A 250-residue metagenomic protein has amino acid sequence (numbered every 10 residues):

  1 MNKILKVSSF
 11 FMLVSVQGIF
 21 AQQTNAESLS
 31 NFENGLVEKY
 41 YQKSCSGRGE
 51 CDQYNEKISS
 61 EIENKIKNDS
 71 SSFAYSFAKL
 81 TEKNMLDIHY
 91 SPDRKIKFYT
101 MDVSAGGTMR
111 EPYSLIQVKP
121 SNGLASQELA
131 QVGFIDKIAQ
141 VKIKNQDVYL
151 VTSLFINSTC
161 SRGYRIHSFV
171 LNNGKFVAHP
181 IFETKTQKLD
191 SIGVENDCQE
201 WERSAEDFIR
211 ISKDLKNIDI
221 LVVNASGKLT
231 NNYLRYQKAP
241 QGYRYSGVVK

Functional and structural regions predicted by a protein language model:
M1-F32: Bacterial Sec-dependent N-terminal signal peptides
Q23-K95: Start-of-domain marker
E63-F77, Y113-L129, V170-P180: Surface-exposed loop/turn elements that mediate protein-protein interactions on large endomembrane-trafficking
K83-S104, D147-F155: Exposed beta-strand-loop-beta-strand "reactive/processing" segments of non-cytosolic proteins
K95-V141: Short N-terminal edge-element motif at the start of the domain
F134-K144, S153-N157, R162-R165, F176-P240: Short aromatic loop motif centered on NTY/YTY
Q241-K250: Short, low-complexity, Pro/Ser/Thr/Gly-rich segments in the mature regions of secreted, periplasmic
